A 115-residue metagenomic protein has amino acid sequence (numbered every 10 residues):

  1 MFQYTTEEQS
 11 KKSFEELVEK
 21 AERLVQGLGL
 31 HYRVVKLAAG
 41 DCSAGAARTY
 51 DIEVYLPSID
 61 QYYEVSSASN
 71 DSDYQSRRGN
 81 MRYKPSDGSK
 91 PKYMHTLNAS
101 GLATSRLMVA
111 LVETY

Functional and structural regions predicted by a protein language model:
F2-Y115: TRNA-recognition modules of translation machinery and tRNA-sensing kinases, especially anticodon-binding
